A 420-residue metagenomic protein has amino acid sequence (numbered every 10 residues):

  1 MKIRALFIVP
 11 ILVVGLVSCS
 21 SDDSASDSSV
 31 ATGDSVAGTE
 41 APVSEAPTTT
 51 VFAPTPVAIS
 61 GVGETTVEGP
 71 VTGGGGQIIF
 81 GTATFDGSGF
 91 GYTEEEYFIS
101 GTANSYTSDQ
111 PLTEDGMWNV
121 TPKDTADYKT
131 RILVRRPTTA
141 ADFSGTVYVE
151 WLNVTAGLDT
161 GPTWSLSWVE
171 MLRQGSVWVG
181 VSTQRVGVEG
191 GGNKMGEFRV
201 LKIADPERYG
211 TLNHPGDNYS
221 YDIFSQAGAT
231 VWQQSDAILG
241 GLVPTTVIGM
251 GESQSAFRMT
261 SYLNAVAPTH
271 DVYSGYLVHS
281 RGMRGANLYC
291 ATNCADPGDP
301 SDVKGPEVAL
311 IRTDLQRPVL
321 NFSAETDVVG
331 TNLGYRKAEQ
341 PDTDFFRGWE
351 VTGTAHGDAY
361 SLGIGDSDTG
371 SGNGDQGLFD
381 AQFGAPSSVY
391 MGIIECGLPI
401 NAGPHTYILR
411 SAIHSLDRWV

Functional and structural regions predicted by a protein language model:
G15-S18: C-terminal motif of bacterial Sec signal peptides marking the signal peptidase cleavage site
S20-D22: Bacterial signal peptide processing site
S29-V51, T55: Extracellular mucin-like PTS domains
V51-S165, A267, P399, G403: Catalytic-loop region of hydrolases
T82, S88-F90, E94-S105, T125 (+4 more regions): Active-site machinery of serine-nucleophile hydrolases
V243-A295: Primarily recognizes the serine-hydrolase "nucleophile elbow" in alpha/beta-hydrolase and SGNH/GDSL folds
S280-H356: The feature captures the conserved acid-bearing segment of alpha/beta-hydrolase catalytic domains
R317, N321-D327, T331, D342-V420: Glycine-rich, aromatic-lined ligand/substrate-binding cores of catalytic and carbohydrate-binding domains
